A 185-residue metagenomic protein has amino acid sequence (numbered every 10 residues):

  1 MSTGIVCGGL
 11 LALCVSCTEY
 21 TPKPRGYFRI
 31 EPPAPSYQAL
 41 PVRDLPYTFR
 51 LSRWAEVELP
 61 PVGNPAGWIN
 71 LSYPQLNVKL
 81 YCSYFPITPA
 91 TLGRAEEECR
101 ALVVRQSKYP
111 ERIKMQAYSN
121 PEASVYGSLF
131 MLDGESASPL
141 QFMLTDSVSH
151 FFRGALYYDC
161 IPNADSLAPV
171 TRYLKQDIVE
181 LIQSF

Functional and structural regions predicted by a protein language model:
M1-V6: Bacterial N-terminal signal peptides that target proteins for export
L13-S16: C-terminal motif of bacterial Sec signal peptides marking the signal peptidase cleavage site
T18-T21: Bacterial signal peptide processing site
R25-P46: Post-signal peptide N-terminal segment of mature Sec-exported envelope proteins
L45-R100: Secretory pathway targeting signatures of secreted, lumenal, and periplasmic proteins
A55, L156-F185: Surface-exposed amphipathic alpha-helical segments
E97-R153: Signature of long, low-cysteine stretches enriched in small and polar/charged residues
